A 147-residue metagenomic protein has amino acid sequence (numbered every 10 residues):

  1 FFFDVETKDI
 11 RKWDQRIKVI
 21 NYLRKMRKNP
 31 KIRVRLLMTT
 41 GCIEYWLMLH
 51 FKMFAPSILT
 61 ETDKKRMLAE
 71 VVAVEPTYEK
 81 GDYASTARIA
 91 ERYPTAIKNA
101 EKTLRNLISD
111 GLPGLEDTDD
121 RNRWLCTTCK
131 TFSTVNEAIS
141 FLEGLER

Functional and structural regions predicted by a protein language model:
V5-R147: C-terminal accessory helical subdomains adjacent to catalytic cores in phosphodiester- and nucleotide-handling enzymes
